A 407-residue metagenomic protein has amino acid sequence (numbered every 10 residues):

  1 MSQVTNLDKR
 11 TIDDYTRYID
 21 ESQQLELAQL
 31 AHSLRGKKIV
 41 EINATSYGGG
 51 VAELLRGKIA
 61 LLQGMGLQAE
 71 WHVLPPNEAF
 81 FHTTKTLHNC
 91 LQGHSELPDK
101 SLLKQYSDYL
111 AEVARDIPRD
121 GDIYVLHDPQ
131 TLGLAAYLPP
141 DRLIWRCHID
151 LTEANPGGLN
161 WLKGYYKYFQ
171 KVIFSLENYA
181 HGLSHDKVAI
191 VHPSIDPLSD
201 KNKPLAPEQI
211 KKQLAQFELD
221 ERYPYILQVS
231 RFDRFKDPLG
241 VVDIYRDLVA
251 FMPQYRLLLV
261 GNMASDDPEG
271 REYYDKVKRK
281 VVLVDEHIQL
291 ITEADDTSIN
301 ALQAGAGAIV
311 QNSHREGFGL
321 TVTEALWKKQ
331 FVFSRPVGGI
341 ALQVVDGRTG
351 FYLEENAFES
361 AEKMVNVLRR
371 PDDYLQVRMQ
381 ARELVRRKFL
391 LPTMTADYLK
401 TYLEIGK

Functional and structural regions predicted by a protein language model:
M1-K38, R56-D120, V191-P197: A conserved catalytic-core segment of Leloir-type glycosyltransferases
A215-K236, V242, L257-L258: Conserved donor-binding/catalytic core segment of Leloir-type glycosyltransferases
G261, S265, G270-A301: Nucleotide-activated donor-binding/catalytic signature segment of Leloir-type glycosyltransferases, i.e., the conserved
N300, T323-W327, A341-L342, R348: Short alpha-helical segment that forms part of, or immediately flanks, the ligand-binding pocket in carbohydrate-active
H314: Aromatic "clamp/platform" in nucleotide-sugar-dependent glycosyltransferases that forms part of the donor/acceptor
F331-S334, V344, Y352: Short hydrophobic beta-strand element within catalytic cores of glycosyltransferases and related nucleotide-activated
D346-G347, F351-A357, N366-P371: Conserved acidic donor-binding segment of nucleotide-sugar-dependent glycosyltransferases
N366, D373-K388, K400: A short, well-ordered alpha-helix in the C-terminal region of glycosyltransferases
